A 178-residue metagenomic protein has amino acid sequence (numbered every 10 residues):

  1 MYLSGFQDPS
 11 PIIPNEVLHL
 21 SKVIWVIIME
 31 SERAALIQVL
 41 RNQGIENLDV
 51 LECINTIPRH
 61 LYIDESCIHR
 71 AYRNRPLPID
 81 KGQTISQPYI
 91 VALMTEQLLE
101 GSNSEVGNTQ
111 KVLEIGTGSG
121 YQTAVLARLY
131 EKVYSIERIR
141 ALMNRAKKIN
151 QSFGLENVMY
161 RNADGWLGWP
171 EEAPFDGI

Functional and structural regions predicted by a protein language model:
L3, Q7-P9, L18-L20: Short hydrophobic targeting helices and cationic amphipathic motifs that mediate membrane/organellar targeting
P11, V23, V91, L126: Alpha-helical and His/Cys-centered functional microenvironments
I12-I13, L20-S21, S119: Composition-driven detection of intrinsically disordered, low-complexity segments
N15-E16, Y130: Short, linear, compositionally biased motifs with a strong N-terminal bias
E16-I28: Short, Lys/Arg-enriched N-terminal segments with co-localized hydrophobic residues within the first ~10-30 amino acids
W25-L113, L142-N144: Class I SAM-dependent transferase core
L99-G177: Conserved nucleotide-cofactor-binding alpha/beta core module
